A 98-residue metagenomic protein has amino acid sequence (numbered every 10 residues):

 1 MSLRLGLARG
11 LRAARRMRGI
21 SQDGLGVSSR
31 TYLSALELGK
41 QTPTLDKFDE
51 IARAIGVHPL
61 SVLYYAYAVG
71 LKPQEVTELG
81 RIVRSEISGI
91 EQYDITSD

Functional and structural regions predicted by a protein language model:
M1-M17: A short, Lys/Arg-rich alpha-helix, primarily the initiator
G6, S28-T31, P43: Alpha-helix N-cap/N′ positions at the starts of helices
L11, Q22, R30, L45-F48: Helix-turn-helix DNA-binding elements, focusing on the entry/boundary residues of the two helices that contact DNA
R16-L38: Short alpha-helical DNA-recognition segment
Y32, K40, A66-G70: The DNA-recognition helices of helix-turn-helix-type DNA-binding domains
K40-R53: Short, basic-rich loop-to-helix N-cap that marks the start of a DNA-contacting helix
Y64-D98: Short, charged recognition helix plus adjacent turn of helix-turn-helix-like nucleic-acid-binding domains
